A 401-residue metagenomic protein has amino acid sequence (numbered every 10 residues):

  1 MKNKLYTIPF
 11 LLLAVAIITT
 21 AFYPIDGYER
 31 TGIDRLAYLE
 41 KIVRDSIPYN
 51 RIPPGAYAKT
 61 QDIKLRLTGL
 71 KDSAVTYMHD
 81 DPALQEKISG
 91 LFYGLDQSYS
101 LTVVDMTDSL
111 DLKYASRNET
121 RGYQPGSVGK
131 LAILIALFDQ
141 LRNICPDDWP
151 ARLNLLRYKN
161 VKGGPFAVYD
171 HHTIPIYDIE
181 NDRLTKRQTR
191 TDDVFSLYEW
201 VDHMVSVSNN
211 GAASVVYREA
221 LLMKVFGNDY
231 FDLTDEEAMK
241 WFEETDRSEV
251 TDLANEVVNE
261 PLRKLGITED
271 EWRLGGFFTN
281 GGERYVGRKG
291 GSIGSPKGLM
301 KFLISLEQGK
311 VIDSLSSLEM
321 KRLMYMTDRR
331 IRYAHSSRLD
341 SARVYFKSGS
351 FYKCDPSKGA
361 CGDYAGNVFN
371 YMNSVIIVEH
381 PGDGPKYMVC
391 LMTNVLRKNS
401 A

Functional and structural regions predicted by a protein language model:
M1-P9: Bacterial N-terminal signal peptides that target proteins for export
L13-G27: Bacterial Sec-dependent signal peptides at the C-terminal "C-region" and cleavage site
T31, R35-L70, M78-N118, V378 (+1 more regions): A short, well-structured edge-of-sheet supersecondary motif
L67-K87, L91, W149-M300, S305: Active-site-adjacent helix/loop patches that line small-molecule binding or acyl-intermediate pockets
Q124-L153, L299, V389: Active-site SXXK
L131-A136, M204, V215, G290-Y325 (+2 more regions): Active-site-proximal alpha-helical segments within enzyme catalytic domains
L265-K353: Flexible, glycine-rich surface segments
Y333-S400: Short, Gly/Ser/Thr-enriched beta-strand-loop segments that form substrate-interacting elements of hydrolase/peptidase
